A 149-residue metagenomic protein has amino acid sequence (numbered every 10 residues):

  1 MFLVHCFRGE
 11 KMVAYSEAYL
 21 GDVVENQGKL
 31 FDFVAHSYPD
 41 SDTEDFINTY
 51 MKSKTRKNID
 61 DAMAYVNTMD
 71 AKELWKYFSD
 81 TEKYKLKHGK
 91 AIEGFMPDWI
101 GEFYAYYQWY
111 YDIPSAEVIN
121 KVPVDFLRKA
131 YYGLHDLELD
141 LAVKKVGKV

Functional and structural regions predicted by a protein language model:
F2-D112, K121-F126, A130-V149: C-terminal alpha-helical interaction appendages
